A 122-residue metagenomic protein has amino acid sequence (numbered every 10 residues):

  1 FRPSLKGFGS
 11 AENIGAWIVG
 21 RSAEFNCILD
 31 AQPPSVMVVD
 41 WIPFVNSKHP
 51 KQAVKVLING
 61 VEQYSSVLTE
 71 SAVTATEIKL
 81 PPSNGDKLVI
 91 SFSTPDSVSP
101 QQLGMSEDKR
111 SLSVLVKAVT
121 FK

Functional and structural regions predicted by a protein language model:
F1-K122: C-terminal luminal/periplasmic domains and tails of membrane-associated envelope-modifying transferases
